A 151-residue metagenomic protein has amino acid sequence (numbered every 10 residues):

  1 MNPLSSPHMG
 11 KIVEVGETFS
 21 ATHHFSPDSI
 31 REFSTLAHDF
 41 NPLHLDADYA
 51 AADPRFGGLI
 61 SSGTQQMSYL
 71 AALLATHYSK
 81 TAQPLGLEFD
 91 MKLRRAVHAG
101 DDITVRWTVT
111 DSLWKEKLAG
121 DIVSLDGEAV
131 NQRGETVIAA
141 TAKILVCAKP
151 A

Functional and structural regions predicted by a protein language model:
M1-E88, A151: Hot-dog-fold acyl-thioester-processing enzymes
M1-V15, A96-A151: HotDog/MaoC-like acyl-thioester-processing domains
S20-H24, K92, K143-L145: Generic structural detector for well-ordered beta-strands
L70-T76, A82-W114: Catalytic-pocket segment enriched in acidic/His residues
